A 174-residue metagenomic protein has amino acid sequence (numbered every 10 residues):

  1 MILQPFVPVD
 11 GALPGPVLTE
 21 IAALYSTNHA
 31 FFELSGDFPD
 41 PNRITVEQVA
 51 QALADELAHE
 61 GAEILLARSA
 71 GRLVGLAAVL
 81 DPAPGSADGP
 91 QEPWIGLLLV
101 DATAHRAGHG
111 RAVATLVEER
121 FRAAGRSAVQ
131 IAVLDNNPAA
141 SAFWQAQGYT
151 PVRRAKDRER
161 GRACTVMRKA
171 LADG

Functional and structural regions predicted by a protein language model:
I2-H105, A114-L116, R120, A170-A172: Acetyl-CoA-dependent GNAT
H105, I131-S141, D157-A163: Conserved beta-strand-loop-alpha-helix junction that forms the acyl-donor binding cleft
G108: Glycine-rich phosphate-binding loop
R111: Residues forming the Rossmann-fold NAD(P)(H) cofactor-binding site
F121-A132: Conserved GNAT acetyl-CoA-binding A-motif
Q145-R154: Conserved acetyl-CoA-binding loop of GNAT-fold acetyltransferases
G161-G174: Terminal substrate-recognition subdomain of acyl/acetyltransferases
